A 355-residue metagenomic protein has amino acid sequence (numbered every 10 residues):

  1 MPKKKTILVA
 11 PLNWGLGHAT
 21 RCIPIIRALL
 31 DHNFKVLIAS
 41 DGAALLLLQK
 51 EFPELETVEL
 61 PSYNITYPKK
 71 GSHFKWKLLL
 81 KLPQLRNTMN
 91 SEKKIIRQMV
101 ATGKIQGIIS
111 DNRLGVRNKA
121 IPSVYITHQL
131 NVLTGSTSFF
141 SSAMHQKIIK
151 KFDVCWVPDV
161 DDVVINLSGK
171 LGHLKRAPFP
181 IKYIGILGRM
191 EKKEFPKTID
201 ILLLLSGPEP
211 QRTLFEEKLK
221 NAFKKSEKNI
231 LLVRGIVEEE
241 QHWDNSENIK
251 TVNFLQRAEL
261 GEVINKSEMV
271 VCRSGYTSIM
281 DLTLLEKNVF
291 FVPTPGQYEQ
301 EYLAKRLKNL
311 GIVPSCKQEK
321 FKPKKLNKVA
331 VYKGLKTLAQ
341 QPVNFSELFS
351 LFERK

Functional and structural regions predicted by a protein language model:
K4-T6, L12-N13, D31-H32, V36-L82 (+1 more regions): Conserved nucleotide-sugar phosphate-binding/catalytic loop shared by glycosyltransferases and other
P11-I23, P210-T213: A short, glycine/small-residue-rich beta-strand->loop->alpha-helix junction that serves as a flexible
A19-L29, A44: Short amphipathic alpha-helix
I26, G185-M269, I279, E301 (+1 more regions): Donor-nucleotide binding loops and adjacent catalytic segments primarily of GT-B fold Leloir glycosyltransferases
H73-G115: Conserved nucleotide-sugar donor-binding subdomain of glycosyltransferases
L80-L85, I312-K355: Leloir-type glycosyltransferase catalytic cores
T127, V132-P210, R234-E238: A nucleotide-sugar donor-handling region in carbohydrate enzymes
S278-I279, T283-K325: Catalytic binding pocket for nucleotide-activated donors in carbohydrate/polymer assembly enzymes
